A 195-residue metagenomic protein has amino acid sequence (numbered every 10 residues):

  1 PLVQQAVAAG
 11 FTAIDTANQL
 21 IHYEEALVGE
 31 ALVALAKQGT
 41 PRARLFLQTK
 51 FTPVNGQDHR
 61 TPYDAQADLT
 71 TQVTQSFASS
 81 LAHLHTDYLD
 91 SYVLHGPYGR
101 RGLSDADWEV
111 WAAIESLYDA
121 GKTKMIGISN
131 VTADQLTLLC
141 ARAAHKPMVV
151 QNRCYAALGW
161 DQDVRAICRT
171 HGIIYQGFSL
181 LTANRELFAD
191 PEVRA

Functional and structural regions predicted by a protein language model:
P1-L45, D87, E109, A113: N-terminal binding-site loop/beta-alpha segment at the start of enzyme catalytic domains that lines or forms
P1-V7, Q66-H85, D134-T137, G159-D161: Short, acidic/polar
A6, I14, V28, L47 (+6 more regions): Conserved, mostly hydrophobic/aromatic
Q19-Y23, F51, N130-D134: Short beta->alpha linker loops
A34-A43, L84-T86, L117-K122, R142-K146: Short helix-capping segments at alpha-helix termini
A43-T70, H95: Structural motif corresponding to the early beta-alpha repeats
L81-G102: Active-site groove signature of glycoside hydrolases
G96-A195: Beta/alpha (TIM)-barrel catalytic core signal, keyed to glycine-rich beta->alpha loops juxtaposed to Asp/Glu that bind
